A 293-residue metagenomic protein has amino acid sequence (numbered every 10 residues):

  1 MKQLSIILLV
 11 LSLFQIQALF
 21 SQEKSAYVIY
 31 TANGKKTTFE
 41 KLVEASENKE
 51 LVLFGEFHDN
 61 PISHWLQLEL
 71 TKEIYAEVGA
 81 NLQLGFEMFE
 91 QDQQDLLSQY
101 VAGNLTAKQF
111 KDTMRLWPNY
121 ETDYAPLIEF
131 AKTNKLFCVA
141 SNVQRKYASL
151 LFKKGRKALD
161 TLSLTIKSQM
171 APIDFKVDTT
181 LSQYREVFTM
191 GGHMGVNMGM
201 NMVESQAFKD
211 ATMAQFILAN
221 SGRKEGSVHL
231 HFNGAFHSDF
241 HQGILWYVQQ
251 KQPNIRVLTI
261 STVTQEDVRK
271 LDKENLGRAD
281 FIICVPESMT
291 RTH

Functional and structural regions predicted by a protein language model:
M1-E23: Bacterial Sec-dependent N-terminal signal peptides
L19-K49: N- or domain-start disorder-to-order transition segments that initiate the globular core
K35, F39, N60-Q67, Q94 (+3 more regions): Solvent-exposed, acidic/flexible segments
E44-L82: N-terminal, post-signal-peptide region of Sec/Tat-exported proteins
F57-P61, F89-Q93, Q144-A148, A235-S238 (+1 more regions): Solvent-exposed loop/turn segments at secondary-structure junctions within structured extracellular/periplasmic domains
L82-F89, L258-V263: Short internal beta-strands
D95-N220: A substrate-binding/cap region within the structured catalytic cores of diverse enzymes
T212-Q215, S221-R223, S227-L230, F236-H293: C-terminal regions of proteins
